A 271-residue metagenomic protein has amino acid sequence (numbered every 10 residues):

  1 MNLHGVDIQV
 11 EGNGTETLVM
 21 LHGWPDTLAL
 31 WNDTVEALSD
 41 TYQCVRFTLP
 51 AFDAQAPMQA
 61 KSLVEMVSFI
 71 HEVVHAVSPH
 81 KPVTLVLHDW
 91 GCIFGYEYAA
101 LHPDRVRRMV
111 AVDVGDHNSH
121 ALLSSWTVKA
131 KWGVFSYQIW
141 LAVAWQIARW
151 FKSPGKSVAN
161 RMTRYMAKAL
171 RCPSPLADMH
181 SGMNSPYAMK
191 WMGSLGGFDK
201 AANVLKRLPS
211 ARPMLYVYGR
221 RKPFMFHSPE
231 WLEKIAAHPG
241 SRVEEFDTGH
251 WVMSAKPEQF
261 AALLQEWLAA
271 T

Functional and structural regions predicted by a protein language model:
N2-E11: A short loop-to-beta-strand scaffold at the N-terminal edge of the catalytic core in hydrolase folds
V10-A56: Conserved HGGG/HGGXW glycine-rich cap/lid loop of the alpha/beta-hydrolase fold
V19-G23, H88, Y218-G219: The conserved beta1-alpha1 loop
W24, V86-G95, S254-P257: Conserved beta-strand->loop/alpha-helix structural units within folded catalytic cores of enzymes with alpha/beta
A29, V45, F52-T84, I93-E244 (+1 more regions): Flexible "cap/lid" subdomain of the alpha/beta-hydrolase fold that forms the substrate-access gate
V73, V77, L263-T271: C-terminal alpha-helix
T248-P257, A261: Catalytic histidine-centered segment of alpha/beta-hydrolase-like enzymes
